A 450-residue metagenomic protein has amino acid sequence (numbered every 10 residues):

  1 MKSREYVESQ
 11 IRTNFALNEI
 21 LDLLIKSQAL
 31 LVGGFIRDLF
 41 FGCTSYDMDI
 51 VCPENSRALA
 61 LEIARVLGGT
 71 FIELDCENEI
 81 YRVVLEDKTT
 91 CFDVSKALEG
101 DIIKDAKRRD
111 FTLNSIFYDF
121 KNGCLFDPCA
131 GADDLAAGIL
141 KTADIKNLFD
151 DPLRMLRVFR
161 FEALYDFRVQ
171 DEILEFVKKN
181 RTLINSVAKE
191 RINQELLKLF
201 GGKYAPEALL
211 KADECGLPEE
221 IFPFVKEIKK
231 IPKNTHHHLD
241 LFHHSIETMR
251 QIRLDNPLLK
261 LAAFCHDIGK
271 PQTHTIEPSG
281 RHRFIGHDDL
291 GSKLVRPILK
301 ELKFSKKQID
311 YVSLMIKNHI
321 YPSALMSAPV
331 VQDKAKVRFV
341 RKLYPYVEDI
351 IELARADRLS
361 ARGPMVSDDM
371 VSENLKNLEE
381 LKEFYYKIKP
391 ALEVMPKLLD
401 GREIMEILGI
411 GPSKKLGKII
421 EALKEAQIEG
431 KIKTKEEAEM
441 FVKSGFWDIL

Functional and structural regions predicted by a protein language model:
M1-L450: Catalytic cores of the polymerase beta-like nucleotidyltransferase superfamily and closely associated nucleotide
